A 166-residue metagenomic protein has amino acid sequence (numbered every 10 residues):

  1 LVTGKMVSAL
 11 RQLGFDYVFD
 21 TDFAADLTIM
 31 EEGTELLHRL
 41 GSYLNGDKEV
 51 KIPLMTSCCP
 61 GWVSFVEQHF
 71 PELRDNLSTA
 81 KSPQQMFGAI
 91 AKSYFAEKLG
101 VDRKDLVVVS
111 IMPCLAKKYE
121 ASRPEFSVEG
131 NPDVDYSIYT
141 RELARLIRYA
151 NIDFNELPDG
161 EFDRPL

Functional and structural regions predicted by a protein language model:
L1-L166: Iron-sulfur-associated redox domains of electron-transfer enzymes in respiratory and anaerobic energy metabolism
